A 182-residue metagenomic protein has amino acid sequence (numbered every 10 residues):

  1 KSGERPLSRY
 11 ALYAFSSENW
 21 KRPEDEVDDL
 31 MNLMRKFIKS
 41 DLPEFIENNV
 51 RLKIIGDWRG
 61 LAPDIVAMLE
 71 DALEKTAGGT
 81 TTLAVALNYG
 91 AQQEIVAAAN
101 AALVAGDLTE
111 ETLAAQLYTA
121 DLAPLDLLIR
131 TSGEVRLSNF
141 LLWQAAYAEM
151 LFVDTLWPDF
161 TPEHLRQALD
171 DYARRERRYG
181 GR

Functional and structural regions predicted by a protein language model:
K1-R182: Flexible, compositionally biased loop and terminal segments
